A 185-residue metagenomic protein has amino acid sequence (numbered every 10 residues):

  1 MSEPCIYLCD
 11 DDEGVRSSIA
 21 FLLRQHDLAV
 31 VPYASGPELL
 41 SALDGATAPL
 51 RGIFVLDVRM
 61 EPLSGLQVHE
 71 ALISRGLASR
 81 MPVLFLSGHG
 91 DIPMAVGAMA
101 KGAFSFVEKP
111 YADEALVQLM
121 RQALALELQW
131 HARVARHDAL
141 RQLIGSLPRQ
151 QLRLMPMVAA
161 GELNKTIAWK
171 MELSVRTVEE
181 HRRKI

Functional and structural regions predicted by a protein language model:
S2-L23, G36, F54-D57: Conserved acidic segment of CheY-like receiver
R16, M60-P62, S87, D91: The feature encodes the CheY-like receiver
A34-S35, P62-E70: Acidic catalytic/metal-coordinating carboxylates
S41, L66-S79, G97: Short amphipathic alpha-helix used as the core "switch/output" element in two-component signaling
T47-V55: Active-site beta3 strand of CheY-like receiver
D91-P93, V107, Y111-M120, T166 (+1 more regions): C-terminal output helix
L163-I185: Recognition helix of helix-turn-helix DNA-binding domains
